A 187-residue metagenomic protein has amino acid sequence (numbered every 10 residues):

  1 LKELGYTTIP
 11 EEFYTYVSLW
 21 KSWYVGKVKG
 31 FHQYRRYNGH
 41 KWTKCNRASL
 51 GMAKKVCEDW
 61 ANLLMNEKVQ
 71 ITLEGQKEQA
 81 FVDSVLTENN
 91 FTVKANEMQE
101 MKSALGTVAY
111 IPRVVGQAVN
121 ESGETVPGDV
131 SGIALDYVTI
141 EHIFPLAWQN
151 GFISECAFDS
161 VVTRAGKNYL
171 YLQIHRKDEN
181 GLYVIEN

Functional and structural regions predicted by a protein language model:
L1-I143, A147: Extended, helix-rich architectural segments
G116-N187: Active-site and NAD+-binding cores of ADP-ribose-processing enzymes
